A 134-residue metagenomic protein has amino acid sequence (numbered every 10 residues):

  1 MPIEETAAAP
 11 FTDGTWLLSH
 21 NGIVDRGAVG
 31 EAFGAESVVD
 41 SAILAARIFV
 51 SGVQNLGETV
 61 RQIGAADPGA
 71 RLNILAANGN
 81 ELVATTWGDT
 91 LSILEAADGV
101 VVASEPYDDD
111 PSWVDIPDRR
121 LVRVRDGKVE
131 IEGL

Functional and structural regions predicted by a protein language model:
M1-L134: Conserved short alpha-helical segments that host acidic/polar catalytic motifs at enzyme active sites
